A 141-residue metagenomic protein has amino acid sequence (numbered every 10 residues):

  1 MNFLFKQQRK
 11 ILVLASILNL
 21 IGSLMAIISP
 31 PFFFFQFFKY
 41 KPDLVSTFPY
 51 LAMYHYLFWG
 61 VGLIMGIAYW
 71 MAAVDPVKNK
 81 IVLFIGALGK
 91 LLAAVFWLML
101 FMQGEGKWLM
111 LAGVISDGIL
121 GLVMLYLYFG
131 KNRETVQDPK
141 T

Functional and structural regions predicted by a protein language model:
M1-L20: Cytosolic juxtamembrane helix and N-cap/initiation of the first transmembrane helix
I17-G22, I27, L44-A73, A87-L91: Core segments of alpha-helical transmembrane spans in multipass integral membrane proteins
I27-K41: Short membrane-interface helical motifs at transmembrane helix boundaries in multi-pass membrane transporters
F33, G66-V82, F101-M102: Juxtamembrane helix-break-helix junctions at the cytosolic face of small multi-pass alpha-helical membrane proteins
K41-P42, I81, I85, E105-S116: Non-cytosolic membrane-interface motifs at loop->transmembrane helix junctions
V82-W97: Hydrophobic alpha-helical membrane segments
A94-A112, F129: Membrane-helix boundary connector in multi-pass membrane proteins
G118-P139: Membrane-water interface at the C-terminal end of transmembrane alpha helices
